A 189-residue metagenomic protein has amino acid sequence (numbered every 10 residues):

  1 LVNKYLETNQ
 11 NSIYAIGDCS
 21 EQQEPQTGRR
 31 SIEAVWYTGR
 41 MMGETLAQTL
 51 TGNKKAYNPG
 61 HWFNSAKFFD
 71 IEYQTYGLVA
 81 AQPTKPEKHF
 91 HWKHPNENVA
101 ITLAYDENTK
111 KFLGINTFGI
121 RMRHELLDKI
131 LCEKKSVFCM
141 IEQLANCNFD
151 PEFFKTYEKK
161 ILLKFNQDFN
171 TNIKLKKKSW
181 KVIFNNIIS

Functional and structural regions predicted by a protein language model:
L1-T45, C139-N148, F153: FAD-site-proximal beta/loop scaffold in flavoenzymes
E7, I13, A80, M122-R123 (+1 more regions): Generic "edge-of-domain/loop-turn" microfeature
C19-E125, K178-I188: Mid-to-C-terminal Rossmann-like scaffold of FAD/NAD(P)H-dependent oxidoreductases
H94-F165: C-terminal auxiliary extensions adjacent to catalytic cores
E152-S189: An exposure/low-complexity boundary signal
